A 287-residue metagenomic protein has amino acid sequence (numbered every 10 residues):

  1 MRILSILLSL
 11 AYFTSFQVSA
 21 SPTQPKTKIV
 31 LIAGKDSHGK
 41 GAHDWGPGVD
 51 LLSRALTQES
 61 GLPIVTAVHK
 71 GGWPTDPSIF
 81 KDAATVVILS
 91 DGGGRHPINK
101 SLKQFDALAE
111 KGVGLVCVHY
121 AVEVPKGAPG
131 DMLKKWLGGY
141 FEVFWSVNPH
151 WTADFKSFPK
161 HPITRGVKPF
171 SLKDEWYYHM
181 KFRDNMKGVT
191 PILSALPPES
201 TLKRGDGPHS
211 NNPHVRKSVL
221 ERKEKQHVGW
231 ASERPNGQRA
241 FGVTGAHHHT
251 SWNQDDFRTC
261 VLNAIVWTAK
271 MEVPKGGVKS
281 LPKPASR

Functional and structural regions predicted by a protein language model:
S5-S15: Bacterial N-terminal signal peptides
F16, A20-P22: Boundary at the C-terminal end of the N-terminal hydrophobic targeting segment
P22-T27, A33, L51, Q58 (+3 more regions): Extracellular ligand-binding/catalytic regions of CAZymes and related secreted enzymes and adhesion modules
T23-K26, S78-D82, I98, L108-K111 (+5 more regions): Extracellular/periplasmic catalytic domains that process cell-envelope and extracellular macromolecules
V30-I32, S37-V124: Helical hinge/lid and interdomain linker segments adjacent to catalytic or ligand-binding clefts that mediate domain
D44-P47, L51, K100, Q104 (+4 more regions): Extracytoplasmic/secreted proteins, especially bacterial periplasmic and envelope-associated proteins
R95-P169: A glycine-rich, often tryptophan-bearing local segment used as a flexible ligand/cofactor-contacting loop or short
V147-N236: Catalytic beta-strand/loop cores that center a nucleophilic Ser/Cys/Thr and support acyl-enzyme chemistry
